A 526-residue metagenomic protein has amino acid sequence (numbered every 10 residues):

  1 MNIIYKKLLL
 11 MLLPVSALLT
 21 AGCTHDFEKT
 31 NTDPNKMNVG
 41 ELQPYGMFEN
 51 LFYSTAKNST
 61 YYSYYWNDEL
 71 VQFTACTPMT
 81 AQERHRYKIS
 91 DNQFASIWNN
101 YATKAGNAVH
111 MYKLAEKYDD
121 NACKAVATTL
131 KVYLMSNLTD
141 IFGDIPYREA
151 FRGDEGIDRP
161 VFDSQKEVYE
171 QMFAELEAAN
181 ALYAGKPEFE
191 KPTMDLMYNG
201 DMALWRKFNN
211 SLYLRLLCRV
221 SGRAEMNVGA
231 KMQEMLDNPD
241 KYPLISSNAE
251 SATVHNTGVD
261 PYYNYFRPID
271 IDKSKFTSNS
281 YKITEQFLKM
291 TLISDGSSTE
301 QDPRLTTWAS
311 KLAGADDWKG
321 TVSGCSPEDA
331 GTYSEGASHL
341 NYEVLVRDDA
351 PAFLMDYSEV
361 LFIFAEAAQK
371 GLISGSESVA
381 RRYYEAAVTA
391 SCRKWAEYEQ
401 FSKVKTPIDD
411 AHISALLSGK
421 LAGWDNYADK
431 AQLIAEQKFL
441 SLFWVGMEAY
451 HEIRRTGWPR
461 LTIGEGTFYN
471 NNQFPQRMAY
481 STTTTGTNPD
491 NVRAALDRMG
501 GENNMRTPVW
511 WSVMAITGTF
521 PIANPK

Functional and structural regions predicted by a protein language model:
M1-I3, L42, G185-K186, L212: Bimodal feature
N2-M11: Bacterial N-terminal signal peptides that target proteins for export
M11-L18: Bacterial N-terminal signal peptides
C23-T74, N92, N99-A102, H110 (+3 more regions): Membrane-proximal, proline-rich intrinsically disordered regions
D26-K29, N341-Y342, D410-L417: Short acidic (Asp/Glu) and glycine-rich catalytic loops that position anionic groups and cofactors
T60-E69, D144-I145, G229, H451: Beta-strand acidic-aromatic groove motif in beta-rich domains, primarily in extracellular
C76-L130, L134-E399, W424-A431, Q437 (+1 more regions): Structured, solvent-exposed acidic/aromatic patches
Y262, D302, C325, A330 (+1 more regions): Extracytoplasmic cysteine-anchoring/structural motifs
